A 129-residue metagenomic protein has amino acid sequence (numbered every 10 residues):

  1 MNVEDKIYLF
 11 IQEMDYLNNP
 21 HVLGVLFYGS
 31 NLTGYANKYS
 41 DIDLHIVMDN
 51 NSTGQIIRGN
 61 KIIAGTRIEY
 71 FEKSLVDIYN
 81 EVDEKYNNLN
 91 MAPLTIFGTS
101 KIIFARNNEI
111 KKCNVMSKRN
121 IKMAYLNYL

Functional and structural regions predicted by a protein language model:
M1-V25: Helical scaffold of the NTase/Pol beta-like nucleotidyltransferase catalytic core
N2, Q12-D15, D49, R106 (+2 more regions): Serine/threonine-rich low-complexity intrinsically disordered regions
Y8-F10, Y16, Y28, Y35 (+5 more regions): Sequence-level detector for tyrosine residue identity
Q12, H45-M48, N88-N90: Intrinsically disordered, low-complexity segments enriched in polar/charged residues with Gly/Pro, especially when
F27-K73: Catalytic metal-binding acidic patch
G59-L129: Conserved NTP/Mg2+-binding pocket subregion across the NTase superfamily
